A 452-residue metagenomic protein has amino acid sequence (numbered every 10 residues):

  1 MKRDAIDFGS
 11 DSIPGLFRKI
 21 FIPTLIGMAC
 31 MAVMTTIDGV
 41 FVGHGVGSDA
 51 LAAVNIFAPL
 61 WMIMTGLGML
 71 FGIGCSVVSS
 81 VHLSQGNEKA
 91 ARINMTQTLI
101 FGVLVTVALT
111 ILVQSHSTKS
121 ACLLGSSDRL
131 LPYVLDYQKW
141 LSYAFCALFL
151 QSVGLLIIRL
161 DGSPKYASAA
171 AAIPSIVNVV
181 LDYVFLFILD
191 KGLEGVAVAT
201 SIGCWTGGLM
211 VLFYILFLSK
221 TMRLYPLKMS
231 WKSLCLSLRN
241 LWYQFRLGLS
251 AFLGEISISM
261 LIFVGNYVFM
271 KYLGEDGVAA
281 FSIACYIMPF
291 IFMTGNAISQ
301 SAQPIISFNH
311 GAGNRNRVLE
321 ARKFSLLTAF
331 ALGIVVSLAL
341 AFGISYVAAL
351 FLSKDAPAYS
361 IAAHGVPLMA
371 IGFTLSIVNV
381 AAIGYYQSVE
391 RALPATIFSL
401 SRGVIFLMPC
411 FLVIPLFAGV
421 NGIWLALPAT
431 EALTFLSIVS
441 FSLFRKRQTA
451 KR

Functional and structural regions predicted by a protein language model:
M1-F21, S79-C146, L193-G248, I306-G372 (+1 more regions): Short alpha-helical transmembrane segments in multi-pass integral membrane proteins
T24-V77, L141-L148, W242-N309, A329-V336 (+2 more regions): Transmembrane helix-bundle signature of multi-pass secondary active exporters and lipid flippases
V33-T36, G45-S48, H82-Q85, L160-D161 (+5 more regions): Helix-loop interface residues and adjacent transmembrane-helix termini in multi-pass membrane transporters, primarily
T36-V40, I111, K119, V153-I157 (+7 more regions): Alpha-helical transmembrane segments of multipass membrane proteins
V42, V184-V196: Interfacial helix-loop-helix junctions of multi-pass membrane proteins
L51-I111, L148-A167, A280-I344, S376-F398: Small-residue-rich hydrophobic transmembrane alpha-helices
A53, K191-G195, D276-A280, N421-G422: Membrane-water interface of transmembrane alpha-helices in multipass transporters/channels
G72, L141-R159, A167-N178, V196-L212 (+5 more regions): Short runs within selected transmembrane alpha-helices of multi-pass transporters and secretion channels
